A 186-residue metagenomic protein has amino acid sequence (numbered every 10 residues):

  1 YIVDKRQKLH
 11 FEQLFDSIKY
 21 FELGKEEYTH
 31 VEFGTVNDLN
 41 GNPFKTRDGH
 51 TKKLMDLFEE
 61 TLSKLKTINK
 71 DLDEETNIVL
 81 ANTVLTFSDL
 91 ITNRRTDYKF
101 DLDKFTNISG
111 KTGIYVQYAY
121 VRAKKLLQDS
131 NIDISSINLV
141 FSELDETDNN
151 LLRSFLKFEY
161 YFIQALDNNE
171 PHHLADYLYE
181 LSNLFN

Functional and structural regions predicted by a protein language model:
Y1-N186: Non-catalytic interaction-recognition regions
